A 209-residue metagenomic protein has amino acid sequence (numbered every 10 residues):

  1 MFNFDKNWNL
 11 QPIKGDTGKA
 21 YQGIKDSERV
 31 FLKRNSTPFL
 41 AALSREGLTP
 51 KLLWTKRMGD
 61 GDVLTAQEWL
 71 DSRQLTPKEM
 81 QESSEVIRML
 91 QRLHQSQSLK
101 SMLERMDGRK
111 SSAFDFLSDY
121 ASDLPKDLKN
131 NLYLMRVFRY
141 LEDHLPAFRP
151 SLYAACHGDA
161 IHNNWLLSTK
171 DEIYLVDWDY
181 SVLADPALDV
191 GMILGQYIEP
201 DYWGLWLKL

Functional and structural regions predicted by a protein language model:
M1-W8, S98-G158, T169-K170: An alpha-helical support segment within catalytic cores of ATP-dependent transferases
L10-L103: ATP-binding pocket architecture of kinase catalytic cores
A20-G23, E142-L188: Active-site acidic catalytic loop and adjacent metal/ATP-binding pocket of ATP-dependent phosphoryl transfer enzymes
N35, L70, I161, D179 (+1 more regions): Anionic group-transfer/hydrolysis microenvironments
T49, S84, Y174, G191-L194: Glycine-rich, phosphate-binding/catalytic loops in enzymes
M58, L75-K78, L166, A184-P186 (+1 more regions): Active-site-proximal flexible loops/turns
S84-R88, M135, R139, G204: Generic alpha-helical structural signal
A187-L209: Active-site activation/catalytic loop segments of kinase-like enzymes and analogous catalytic loops in related
